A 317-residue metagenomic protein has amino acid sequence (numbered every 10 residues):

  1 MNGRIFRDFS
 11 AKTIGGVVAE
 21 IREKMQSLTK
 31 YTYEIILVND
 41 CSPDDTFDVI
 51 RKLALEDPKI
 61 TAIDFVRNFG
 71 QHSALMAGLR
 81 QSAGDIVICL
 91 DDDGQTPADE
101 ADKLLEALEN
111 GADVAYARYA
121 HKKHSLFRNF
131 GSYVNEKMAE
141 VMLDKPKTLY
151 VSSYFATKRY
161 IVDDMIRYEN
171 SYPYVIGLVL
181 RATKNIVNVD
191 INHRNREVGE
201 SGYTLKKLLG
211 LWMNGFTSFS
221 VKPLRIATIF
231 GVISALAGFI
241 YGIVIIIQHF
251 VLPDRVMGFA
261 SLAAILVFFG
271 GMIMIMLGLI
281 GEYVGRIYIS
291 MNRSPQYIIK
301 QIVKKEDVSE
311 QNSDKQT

Functional and structural regions predicted by a protein language model:
M1-N2, E34: Cell-envelope/extracellular polymer assembly enzymes that use nucleotide-activated donors
F9-Q26: Short, well-formed alpha-helical segments that are part of the catalytic scaffolds of diverse glycosyltransferases
K12, Y174-T317: Hydrophobic helical membrane-anchoring modules
K12-G15, D44-L53: Acidic helix N-cap motif at the loop->helix transition within catalytic regions of sugar-transfer enzymes
V18, T29-C41, I63-D64: Short beta-strand/loop segment that forms part of the nucleotide-sugar
N39-D48, G94-Q95: A conserved acidic beta->alpha catalytic loop
K52, I63-R67, Q71-Q81, Q95-P173 (+1 more regions): Acceptor/aglycone-binding surface of glycosyltransferases and processive sugar-polymer synthases
V87: Short aromatic/hydrophobic "clamp" motif used to bind/position activated sugar donors
